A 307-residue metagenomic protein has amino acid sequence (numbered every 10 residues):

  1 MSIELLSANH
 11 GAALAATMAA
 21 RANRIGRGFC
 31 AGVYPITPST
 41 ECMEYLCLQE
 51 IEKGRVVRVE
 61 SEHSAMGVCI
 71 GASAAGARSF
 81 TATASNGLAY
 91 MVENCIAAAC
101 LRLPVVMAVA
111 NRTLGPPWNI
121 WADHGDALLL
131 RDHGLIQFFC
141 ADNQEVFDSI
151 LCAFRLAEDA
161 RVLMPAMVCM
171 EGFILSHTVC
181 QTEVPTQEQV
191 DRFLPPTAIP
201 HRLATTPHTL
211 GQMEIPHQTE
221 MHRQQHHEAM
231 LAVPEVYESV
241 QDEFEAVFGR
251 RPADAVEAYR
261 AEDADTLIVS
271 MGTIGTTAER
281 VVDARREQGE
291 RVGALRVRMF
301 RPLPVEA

Functional and structural regions predicted by a protein language model:
M1-L135, L151, E171: Thiamine diphosphate
S7-A15, D242-T266, E279: Glycine-/acidic-rich phosphate or pyrophosphate-binding loops and their flanking alpha/beta elements
G32, F80, L267-V269, G293: Conserved beta-strand elements of the Class I
Y45-E52, E243, R280-A294: Short helix-loop-beta junction
W118-I120, V236-A253, S270-A278, V297-V305: A general structural motif
I136-F139, Q144-V184: Conserved anion/nucleotide-ligand pocket segment
P165-E257: Conformationally flexible catalytic loops at phosphate/diphosphate-handling active centers
D254-R291, R301-A307: Redox- and metal-dependent alpha/beta enzyme cores, enriched for Fe-S-associated oxidoreductases and cofactor-handling
